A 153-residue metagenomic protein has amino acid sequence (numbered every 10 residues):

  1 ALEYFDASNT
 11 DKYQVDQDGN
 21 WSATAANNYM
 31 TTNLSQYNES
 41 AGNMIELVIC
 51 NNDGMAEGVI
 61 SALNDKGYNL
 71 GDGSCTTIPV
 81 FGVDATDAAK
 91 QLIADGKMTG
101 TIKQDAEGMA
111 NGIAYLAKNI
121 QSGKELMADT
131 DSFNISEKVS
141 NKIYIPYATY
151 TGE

Functional and structural regions predicted by a protein language model:
A1-T32, I49-G58, V83-T86, Q104-M109: Hinge/beta->alpha junction and helix N-cap segments in small-molecule ligand-binding domains
A1-Y13, N69-T76, M127-D129, E137-I143: Surface-exposed intrinsically disordered loops and tails
F5, D105-E153: Hinge/cleft segment of the Venus flytrap/periplasmic-binding protein
D6-Y13, G42-E46, C75-P79, G96-T99: Loop/turn elements at helix/coil->beta-strand transitions in domains of secreted/extracellular proteins
N33-G42: Phosphate/pyrophosphate-binding loops at sites that engage ATP/ADP/AMP, CoA/4′-phosphopantetheine, polyphosphate
C50-N52, E57-M98: Venus flytrap/periplasmic-binding-protein-like
D95-E107: Short beta-strand elements at the ligand-binding edges of bilobed clamshell
